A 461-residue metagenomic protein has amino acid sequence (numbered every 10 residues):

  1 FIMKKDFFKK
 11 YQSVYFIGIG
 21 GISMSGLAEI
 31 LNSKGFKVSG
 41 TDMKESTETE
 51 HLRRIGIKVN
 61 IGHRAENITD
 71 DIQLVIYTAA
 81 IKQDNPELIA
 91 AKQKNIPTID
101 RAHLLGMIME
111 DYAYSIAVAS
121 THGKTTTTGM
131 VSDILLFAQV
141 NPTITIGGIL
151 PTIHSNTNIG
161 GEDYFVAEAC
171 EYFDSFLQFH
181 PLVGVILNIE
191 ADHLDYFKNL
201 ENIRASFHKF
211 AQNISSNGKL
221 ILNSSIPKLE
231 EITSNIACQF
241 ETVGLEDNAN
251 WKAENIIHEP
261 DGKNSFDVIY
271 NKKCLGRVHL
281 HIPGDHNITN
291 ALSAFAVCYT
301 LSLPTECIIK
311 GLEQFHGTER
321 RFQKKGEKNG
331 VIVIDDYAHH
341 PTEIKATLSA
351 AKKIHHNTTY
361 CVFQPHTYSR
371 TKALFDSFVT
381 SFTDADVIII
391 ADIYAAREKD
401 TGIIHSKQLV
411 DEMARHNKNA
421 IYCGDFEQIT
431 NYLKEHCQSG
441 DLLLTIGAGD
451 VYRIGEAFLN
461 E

Functional and structural regions predicted by a protein language model:
I2-D100, L104, P227, A249 (+3 more regions): N-terminal leader/targeting and accessory segments in enzymes
K4-Y15, S23, L27-I30, K34 (+4 more regions): Nucleotide phosphate-binding/pyrophosphate-handling subdomain across enzymes that bind or process nucleotide phosphates
K5-F7, I30-F36, R53, E66-N67 (+5 more regions): Phosphate-binding loop of NTP-binding sites
F36-M43, L220-S224, C361-Q364, D386-A395: Short internal beta-strands
T41-D42, N60-H63, I99-G106, T145-G148 (+4 more regions): Beta-strand->loop->alpha-helix junctions that form or flank phosphate-binding loops in nucleotide-handling enzymes
D70-L74, D163, S439-D441: Short acidic/histidine-rich motifs immediately flanking catalytic phosphotransfer sites in two-component signaling
A90-I96, N202, N213-G218, A346-H355 (+1 more regions): P-loop/Walker A phosphate-binding loop and immediately adjacent motor/lid segment at beta-alpha junctions
K252, V379-S439: C-terminal helical cap/extension that packs against the catalytic core of soluble nucleotide-cofactor enzymes
